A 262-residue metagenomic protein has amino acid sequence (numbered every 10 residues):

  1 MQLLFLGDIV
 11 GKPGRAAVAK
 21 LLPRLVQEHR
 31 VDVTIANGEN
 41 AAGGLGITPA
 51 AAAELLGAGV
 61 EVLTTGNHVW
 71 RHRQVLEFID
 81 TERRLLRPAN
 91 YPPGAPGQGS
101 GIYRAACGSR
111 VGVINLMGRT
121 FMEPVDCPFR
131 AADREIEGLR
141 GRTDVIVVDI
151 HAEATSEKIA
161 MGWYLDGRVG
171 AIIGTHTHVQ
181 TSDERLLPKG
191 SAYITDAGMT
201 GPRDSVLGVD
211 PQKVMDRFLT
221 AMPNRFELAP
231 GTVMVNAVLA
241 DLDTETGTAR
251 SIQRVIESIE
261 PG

Functional and structural regions predicted by a protein language model:
M1-G262: Acidic, metal/ion-coordinating pockets
